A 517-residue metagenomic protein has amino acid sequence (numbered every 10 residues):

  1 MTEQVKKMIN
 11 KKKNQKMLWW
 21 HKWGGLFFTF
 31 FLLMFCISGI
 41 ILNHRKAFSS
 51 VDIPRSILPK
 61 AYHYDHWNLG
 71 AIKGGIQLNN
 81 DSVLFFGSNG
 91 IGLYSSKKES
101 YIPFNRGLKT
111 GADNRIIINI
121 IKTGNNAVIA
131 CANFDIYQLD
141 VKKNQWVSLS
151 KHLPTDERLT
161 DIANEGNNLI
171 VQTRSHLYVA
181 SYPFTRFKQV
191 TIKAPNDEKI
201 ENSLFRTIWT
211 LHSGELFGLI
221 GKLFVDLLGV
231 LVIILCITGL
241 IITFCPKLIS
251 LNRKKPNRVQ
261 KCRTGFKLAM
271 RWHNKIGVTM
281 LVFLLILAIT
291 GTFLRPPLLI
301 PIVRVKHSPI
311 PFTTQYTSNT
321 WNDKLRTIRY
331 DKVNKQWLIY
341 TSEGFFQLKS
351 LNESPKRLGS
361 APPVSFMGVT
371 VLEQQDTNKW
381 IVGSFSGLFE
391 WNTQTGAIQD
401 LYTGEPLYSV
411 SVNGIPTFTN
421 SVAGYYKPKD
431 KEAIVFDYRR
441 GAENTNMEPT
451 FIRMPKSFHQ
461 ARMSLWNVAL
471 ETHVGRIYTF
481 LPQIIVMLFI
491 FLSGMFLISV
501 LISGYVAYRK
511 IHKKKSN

Functional and structural regions predicted by a protein language model:
V5-F28, L219-V282, P482-N517: Juxtamembrane interface at the cytosolic side of transmembrane helices
L42-H66, L294-N319: Alpha-helical transmembrane signal-anchor/signal-peptide segments
L58-N89, F312-E343: Beta-strand-rich domains and repeat architectures in extracellular enzymes and scaffolds, especially beta-propellers
Y64-I76, G111-N125, T155-G166, S318-Y330 (+2 more regions): Repeated scaffold domains used in trafficking and secretory/extracellular systems, primarily beta-propellers
S96-E99, D140-N144, Y182-T185, K349-E353 (+1 more regions): Short loop/turn segments that connect beta-strands within beta-propeller blades
I102-G107, V147-H152, F187-E201, K356-P362 (+3 more regions): Beta-propeller fold detector
Y137, N168-T207, A433-E471: Extended, hydrophilic extramembrane loops/domains of integral membrane proteins
K151-F244: Hydrophobic alpha-helical segments
